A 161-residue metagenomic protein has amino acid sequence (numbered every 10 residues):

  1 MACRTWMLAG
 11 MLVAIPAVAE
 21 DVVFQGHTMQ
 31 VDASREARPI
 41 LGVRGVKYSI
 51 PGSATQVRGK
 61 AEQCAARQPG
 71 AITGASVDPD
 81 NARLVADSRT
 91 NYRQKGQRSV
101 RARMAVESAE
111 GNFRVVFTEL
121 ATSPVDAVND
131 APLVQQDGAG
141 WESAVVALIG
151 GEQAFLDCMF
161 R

Functional and structural regions predicted by a protein language model:
M1-M7: Bacterial N-terminal signal peptides that target proteins for export
G10: …; additionally, a secondary subgroup of soluble metalloenzymes is captured
A14-P16: N-terminal signal peptide c-region/cleavage motif recognized by signal peptidases
A19-R161: Ser/Thr-rich, low-complexity intrinsically disordered terminal regions
